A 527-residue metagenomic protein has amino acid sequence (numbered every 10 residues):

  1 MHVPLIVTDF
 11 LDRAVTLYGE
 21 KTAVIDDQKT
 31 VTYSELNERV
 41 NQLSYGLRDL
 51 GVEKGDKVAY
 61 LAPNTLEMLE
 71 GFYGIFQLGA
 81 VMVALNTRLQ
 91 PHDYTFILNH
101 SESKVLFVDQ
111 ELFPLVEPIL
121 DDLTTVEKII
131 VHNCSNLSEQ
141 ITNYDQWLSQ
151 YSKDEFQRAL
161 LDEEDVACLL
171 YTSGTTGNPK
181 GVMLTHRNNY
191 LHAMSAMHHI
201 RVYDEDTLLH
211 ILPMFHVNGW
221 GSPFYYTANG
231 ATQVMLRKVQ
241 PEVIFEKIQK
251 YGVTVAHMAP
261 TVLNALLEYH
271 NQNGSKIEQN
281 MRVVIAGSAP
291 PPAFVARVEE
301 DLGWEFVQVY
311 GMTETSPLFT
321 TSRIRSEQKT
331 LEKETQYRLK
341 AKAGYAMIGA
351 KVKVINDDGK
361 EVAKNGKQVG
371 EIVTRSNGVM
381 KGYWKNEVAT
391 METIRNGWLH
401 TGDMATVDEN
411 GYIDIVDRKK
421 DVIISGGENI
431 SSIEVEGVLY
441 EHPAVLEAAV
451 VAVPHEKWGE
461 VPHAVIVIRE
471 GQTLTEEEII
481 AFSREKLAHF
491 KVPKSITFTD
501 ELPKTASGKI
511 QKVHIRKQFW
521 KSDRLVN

Functional and structural regions predicted by a protein language model:
F10-D12, D49-L50, Q77-W147, L161 (+1 more regions): Structural core segment of the AMP-binding/adenylate-forming
G19-T22, S149-Y171, N178, R201-T207: Conserved pre-ATP/AMP-binding loop-to-beta segment of ANL
E20-T65, L69-Y73, Q90-T95, N143-Q146: Conserved AMP-binding/adenylate-forming core of the ANL superfamily
L89, L106-V108, A256, S376 (+6 more regions): AMP-binding/adenylate-forming catalytic core of the ANL superfamily
H132, A488-K509, V526-N527: AMP-binding/adenylate-forming catalytic domain of the ANL superfamily
Y190-T207, F215-V255, E268-N271: Conserved AMP-binding/adenylation subdomain of ANL enzymes
A228, V253-M258, L267-R338, K351 (+2 more regions): Gly/Ser/Thr-rich phosphate-binding loop
G349-V373, E409-N410, Q472-E476, Q511: Conserved beta-loop-beta connector loops within the AMP-binding
